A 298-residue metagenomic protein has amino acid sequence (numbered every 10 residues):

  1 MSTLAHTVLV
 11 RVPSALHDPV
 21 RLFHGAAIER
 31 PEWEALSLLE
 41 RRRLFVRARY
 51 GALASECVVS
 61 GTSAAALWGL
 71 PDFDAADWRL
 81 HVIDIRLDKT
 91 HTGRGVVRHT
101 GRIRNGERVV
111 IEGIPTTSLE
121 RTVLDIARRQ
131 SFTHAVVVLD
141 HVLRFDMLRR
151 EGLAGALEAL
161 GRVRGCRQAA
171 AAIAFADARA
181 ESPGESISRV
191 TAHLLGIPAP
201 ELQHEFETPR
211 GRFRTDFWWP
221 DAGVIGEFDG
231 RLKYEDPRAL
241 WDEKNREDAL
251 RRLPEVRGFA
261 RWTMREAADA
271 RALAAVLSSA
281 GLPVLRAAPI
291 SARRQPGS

Functional and structural regions predicted by a protein language model:
M1-G165, E201, G281-S298: Short gly/ser-rich loop at a beta-strand->alpha-helix junction or flexible surface loop bordering the NTP-binding
M1-L9, S14, L143-S298: Surface segments flanking catalytic/ligand-binding clefts of nucleic-acid enzymes
